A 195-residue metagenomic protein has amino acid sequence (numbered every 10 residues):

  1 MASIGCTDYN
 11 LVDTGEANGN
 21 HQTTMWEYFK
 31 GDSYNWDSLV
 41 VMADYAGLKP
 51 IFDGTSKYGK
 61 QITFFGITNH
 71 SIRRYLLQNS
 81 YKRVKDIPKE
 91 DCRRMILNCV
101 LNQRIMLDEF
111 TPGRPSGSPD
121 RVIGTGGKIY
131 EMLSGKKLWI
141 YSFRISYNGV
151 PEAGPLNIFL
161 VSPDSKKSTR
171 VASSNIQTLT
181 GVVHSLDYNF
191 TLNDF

Functional and structural regions predicted by a protein language model:
I4-F195: Mature, structured domains of secreted/extracytosolic soluble proteins
